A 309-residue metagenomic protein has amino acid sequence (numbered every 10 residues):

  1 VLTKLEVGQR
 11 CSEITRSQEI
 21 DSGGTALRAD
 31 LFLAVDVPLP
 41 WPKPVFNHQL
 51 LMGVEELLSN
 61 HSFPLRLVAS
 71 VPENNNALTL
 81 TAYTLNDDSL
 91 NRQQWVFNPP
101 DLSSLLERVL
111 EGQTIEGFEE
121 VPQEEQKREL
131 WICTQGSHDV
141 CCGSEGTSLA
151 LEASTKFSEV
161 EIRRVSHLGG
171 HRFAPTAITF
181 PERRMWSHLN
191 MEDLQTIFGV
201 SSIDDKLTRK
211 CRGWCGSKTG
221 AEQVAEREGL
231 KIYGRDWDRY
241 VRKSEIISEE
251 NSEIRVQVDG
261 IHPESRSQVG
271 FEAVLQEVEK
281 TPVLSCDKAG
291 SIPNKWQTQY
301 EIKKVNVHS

Functional and structural regions predicted by a protein language model:
V1-S309: Histidine/cysteine-enriched polar flanking segments
